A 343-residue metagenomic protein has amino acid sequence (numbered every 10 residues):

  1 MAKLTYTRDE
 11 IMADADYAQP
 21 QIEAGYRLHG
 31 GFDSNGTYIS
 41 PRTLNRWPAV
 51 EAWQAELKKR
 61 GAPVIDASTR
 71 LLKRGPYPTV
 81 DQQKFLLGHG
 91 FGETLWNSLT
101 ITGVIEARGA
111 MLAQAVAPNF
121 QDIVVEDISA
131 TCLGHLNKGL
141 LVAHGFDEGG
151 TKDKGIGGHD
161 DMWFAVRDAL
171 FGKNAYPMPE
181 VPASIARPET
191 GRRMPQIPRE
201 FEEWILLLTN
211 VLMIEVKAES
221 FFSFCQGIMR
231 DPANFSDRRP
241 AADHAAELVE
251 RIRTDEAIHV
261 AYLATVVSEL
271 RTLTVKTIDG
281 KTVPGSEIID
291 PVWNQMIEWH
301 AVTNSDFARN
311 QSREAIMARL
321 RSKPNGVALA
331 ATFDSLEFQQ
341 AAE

Functional and structural regions predicted by a protein language model:
M1-E343: Non-heme di-metal
